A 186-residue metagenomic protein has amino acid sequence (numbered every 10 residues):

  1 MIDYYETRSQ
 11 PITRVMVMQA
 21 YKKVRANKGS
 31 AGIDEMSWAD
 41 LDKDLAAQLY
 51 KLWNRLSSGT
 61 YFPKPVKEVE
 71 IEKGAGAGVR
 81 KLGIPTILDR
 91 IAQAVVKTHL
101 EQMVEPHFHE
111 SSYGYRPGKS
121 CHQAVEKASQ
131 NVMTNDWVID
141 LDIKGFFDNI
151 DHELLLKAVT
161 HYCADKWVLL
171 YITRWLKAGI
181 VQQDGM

Functional and structural regions predicted by a protein language model:
M1-A46, Y50: Non-catalytic, polymerase-adjacent accessory regions of viral genome-replication enzymes
S9, R25-A26, E101, D148 (+1 more regions): Amphipathic alpha-helical interaction elements
I12-G29, V66-E70, K97-M103, M133 (+1 more regions): Short, compositionally biased low-complexity segments
I33, G78-L82, H109-S111, L141: Glycine- and acidic
E35-K73: Phosphate/adenylate-binding "loop-and-lid" substructures adjacent to NTP/NAD/dNTP-binding pockets in NTP-dependent
R55-E70, H107-K119, Q123-M186: Conserved polymerase palm-domain catalytic core
P63-P85, D89: Conserved beta-strand/loop block within the catalytic cores of divalent metal-dependent phospho-transfer/hydrolysis
V79-F108: Conserved pre-motif C helix in the palm subdomain of viral-like polymerases
